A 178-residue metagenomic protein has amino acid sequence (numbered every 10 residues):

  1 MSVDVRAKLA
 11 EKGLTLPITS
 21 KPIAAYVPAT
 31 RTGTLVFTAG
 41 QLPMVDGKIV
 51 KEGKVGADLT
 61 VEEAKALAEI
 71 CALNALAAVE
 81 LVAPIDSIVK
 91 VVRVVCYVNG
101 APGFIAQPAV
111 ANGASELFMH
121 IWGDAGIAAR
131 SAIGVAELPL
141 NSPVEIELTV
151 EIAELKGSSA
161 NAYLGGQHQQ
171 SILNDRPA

Functional and structural regions predicted by a protein language model:
M1-A178: Short, polar/acidic, helix-capping and beta-turn segments at strand->helix junctions that line the mouths
